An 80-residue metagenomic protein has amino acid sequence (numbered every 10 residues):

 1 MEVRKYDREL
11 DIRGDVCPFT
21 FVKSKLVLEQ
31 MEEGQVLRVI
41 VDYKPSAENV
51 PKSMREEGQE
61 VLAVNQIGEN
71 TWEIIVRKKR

Functional and structural regions predicted by a protein language model:
M1-E2, E29, V64-N65: Short secondary-structure boundary/capping segments
M1-K5, V76: Short, compositionally biased "basic patch" segments
K5, G34, E69-T71: A general secondary-structure signal for short beta-strands and their flanking turns/coil in non-transmembrane regions
K5-G14: Short amphipathic
E9, R38-I40, E73-I75: Beta-strand secondary-structure signal
G14, Y43, K78-R80: Non-catalytic surface loops within mature trypsin-like serine protease
P18-V61: Amphipathic, hydrophobic secondary-structure cores in small proteins
P51-R80: C-terminal structural segments of small proteins and small subunits
